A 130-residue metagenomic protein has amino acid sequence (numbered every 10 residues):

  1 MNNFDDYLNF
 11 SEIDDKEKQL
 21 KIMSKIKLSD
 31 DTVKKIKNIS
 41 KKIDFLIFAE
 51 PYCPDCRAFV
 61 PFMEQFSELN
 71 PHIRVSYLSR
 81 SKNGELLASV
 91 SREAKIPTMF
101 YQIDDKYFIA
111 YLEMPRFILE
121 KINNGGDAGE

Functional and structural regions predicted by a protein language model:
M1-K41: N-terminal leader/targeting and pre-domain segments
K34-L69: Local sequence-structure signature of Cys/Sec-based thiol-disulfide redox active-site neighborhoods
I47-A49, M63, P71-L86, R92 (+1 more regions): Thiol-based oxidoreductase modules, predominantly thioredoxin-like and allied folds used for disulfide exchange
P54, G84, F117: Flexible, glycine-rich phosphate/dinucleotide-binding loops and adjacent beta-alpha linkers at cofactor/substrate
A58-F59, H72-R74, R116-F117: Non-catalytic interaction surface on structured domains
L86-L87, F108: Long, charge-dense
E93-K95, F100-E130: Non-catalytic, surface beta->alpha helical segment in thiol-disulfide oxidoreductase systems
